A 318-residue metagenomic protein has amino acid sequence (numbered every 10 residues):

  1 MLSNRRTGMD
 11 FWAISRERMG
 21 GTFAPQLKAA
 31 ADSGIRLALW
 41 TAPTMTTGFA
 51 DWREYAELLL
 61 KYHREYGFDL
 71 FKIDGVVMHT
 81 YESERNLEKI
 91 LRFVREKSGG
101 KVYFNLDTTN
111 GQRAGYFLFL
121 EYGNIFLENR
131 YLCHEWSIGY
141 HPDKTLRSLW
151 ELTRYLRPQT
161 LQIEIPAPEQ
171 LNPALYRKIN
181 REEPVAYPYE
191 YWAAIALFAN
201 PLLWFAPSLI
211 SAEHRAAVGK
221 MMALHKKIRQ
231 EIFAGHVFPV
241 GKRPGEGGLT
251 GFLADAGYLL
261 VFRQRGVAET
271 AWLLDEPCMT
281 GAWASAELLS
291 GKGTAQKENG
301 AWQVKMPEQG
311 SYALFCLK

Functional and structural regions predicted by a protein language model:
M1-Y81, L87: Aromatic-lined carbohydrate-binding/catalytic grooves of carbohydrate-active enzymes
I90-T294, Q303-V304, G310-A313: Active-site-proximal substrate-binding groove within the catalytic cores of carbohydrate-active enzymes
K297-N299: Short, solvent-exposed loop/turn segments in extracellular or other extracytoplasmic domains
F315-K318: Short beta-strand-to-coil "C-cap" segments at the C-terminal boundary of structured domains/repeats, marking
